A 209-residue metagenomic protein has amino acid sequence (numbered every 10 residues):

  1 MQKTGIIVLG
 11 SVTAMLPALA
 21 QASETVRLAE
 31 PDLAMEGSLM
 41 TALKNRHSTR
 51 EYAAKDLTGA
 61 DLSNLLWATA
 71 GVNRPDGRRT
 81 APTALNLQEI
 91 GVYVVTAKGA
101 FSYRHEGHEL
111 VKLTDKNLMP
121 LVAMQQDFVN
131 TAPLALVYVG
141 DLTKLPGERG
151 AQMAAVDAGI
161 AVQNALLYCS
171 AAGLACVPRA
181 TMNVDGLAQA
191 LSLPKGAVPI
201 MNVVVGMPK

Functional and structural regions predicted by a protein language model:
M1-V8: Bacterial N-terminal signal peptides that target proteins for export
G5, D76-R78, L174-A175: Short secondary-structure capping/junction motifs at helix and strand boundaries
S11-V12: Repetitive helical segments and hydrophobic/amphipathic motifs
M15-P17: N-terminal signal peptide c-region/cleavage motif recognized by signal peptidases
Q21-A132: N-terminal amphipathic, basic helical "cap/leader" segment at the start of enzyme domains
D32, Y138-L142, M207: Short, small-residue-rich loop/turn micro-motifs
R46, L65, V92, L134-A190: Small-aliphatic-rich amphipathic alpha-helix that forms the alpha element of a beta-alpha
S192-K209: A glycine-rich helix N-cap at a beta->alpha junction
